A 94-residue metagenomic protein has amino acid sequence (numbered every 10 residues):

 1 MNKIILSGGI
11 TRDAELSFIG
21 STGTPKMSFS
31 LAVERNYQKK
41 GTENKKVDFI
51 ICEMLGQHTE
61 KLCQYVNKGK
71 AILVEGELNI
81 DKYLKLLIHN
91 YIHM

Functional and structural regions predicted by a protein language model:
M1-M94: Single-stranded nucleic acid-binding surfaces, predominantly the OB-fold ssDNA-binding core
